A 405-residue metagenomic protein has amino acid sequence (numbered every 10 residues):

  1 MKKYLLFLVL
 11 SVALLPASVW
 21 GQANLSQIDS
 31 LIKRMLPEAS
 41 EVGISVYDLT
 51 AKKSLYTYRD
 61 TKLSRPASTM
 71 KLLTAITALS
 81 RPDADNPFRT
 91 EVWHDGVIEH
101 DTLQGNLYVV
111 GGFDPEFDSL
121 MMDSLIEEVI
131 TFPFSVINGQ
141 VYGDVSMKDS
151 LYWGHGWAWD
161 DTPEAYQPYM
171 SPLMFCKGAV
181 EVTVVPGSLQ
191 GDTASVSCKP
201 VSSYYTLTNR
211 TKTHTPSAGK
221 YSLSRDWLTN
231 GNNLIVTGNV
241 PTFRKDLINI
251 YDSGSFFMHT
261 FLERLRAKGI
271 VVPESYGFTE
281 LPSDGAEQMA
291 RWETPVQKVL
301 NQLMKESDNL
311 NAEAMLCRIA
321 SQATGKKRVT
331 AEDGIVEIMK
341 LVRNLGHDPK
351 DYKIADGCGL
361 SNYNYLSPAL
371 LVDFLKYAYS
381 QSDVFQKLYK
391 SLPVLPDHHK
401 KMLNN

Functional and structural regions predicted by a protein language model:
M1-Q27: Bacterial Sec-dependent N-terminal signal peptides
G21-K62, F88, D123, E127-F132: Beta-lactamase-like hydrolase cores
S30, R81-P349: Conserved serine DD-peptidase/penicillin-binding transpeptidase domain and beta-lactam-recognizing active-site
R34, L55-T57, E306, L316-N405: Small-residue-rich helix-loop
V46-D48, H94-G96, G143-M147, E280 (+2 more regions): A general secondary-structure junction signal
T57-T77, R81: Short active-site loop at a secondary-structure junction that contains or immediately precedes the catalytic residue(s)
T74-L79, F261, M315, L371-L375: Buried hydrophobic packing segments
